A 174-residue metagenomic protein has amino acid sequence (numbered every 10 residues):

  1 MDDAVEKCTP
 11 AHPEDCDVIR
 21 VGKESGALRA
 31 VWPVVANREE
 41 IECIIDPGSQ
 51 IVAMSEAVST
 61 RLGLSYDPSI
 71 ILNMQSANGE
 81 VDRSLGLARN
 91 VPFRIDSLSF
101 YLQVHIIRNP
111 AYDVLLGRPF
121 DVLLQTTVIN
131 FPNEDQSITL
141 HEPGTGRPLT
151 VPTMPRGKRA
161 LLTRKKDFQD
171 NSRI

Functional and structural regions predicted by a protein language model:
M1-R38, L72-L87, D113-L115: Pepsin-like aspartyl protease folds
D2-V5, E14-D15, I19-V21, N37 (+5 more regions): Intrinsically disordered, low-complexity segments that are common in secreted/host-exposed effector and toxin peptides
N37-E40, D96-L98: Short, surface-exposed connector motifs at secondary-structure boundaries
E40-C43, Q50-V52: Conserved tryptophan-centered aromatic signature that marks the ligand-binding surface of SH3 and related Trp-rich
Q50-A57, R61-I174: Aspartic protease core domain of the pepsin/retropepsin superfamily
